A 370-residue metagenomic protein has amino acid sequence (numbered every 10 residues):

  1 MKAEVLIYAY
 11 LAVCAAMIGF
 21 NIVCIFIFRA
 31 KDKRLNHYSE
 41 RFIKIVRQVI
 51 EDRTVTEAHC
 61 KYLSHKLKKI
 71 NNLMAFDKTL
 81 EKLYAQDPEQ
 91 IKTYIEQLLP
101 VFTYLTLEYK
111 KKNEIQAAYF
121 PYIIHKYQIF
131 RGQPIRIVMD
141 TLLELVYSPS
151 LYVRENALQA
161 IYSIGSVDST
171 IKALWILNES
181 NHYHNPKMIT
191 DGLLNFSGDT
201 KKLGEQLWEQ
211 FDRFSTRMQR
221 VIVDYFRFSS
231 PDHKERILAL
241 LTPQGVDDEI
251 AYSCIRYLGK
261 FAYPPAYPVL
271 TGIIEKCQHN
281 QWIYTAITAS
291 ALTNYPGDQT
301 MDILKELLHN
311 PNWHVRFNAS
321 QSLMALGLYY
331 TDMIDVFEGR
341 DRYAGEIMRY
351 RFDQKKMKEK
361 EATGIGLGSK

Functional and structural regions predicted by a protein language model:
M1-E40: N-terminal signal-anchor transmembrane alpha helix of single-pass membrane proteins, serving as the membrane-anchoring
F26-E114: N-terminal topogenic membrane-targeting module
V46-R47, D77, T106-K110, L142-L143 (+11 more regions): Amphipathic alpha-helical repeat scaffolds
L63-S64, E96-Y109, G132-L145, V167-N178 (+6 more regions): Amphipathic alpha-helical scaffolding segments comprising HEAT/armadillo-like alpha-solenoid repeats
K78, Q86-E96, A118-R131, E155-I164 (+6 more regions): Structural detector for internal amphipathic alpha-helices that build alpha-solenoid repeat scaffolds
K112-N113, P149-L151, N181-N185, F214-S215 (+4 more regions): Short inter-helical turns and helix N-cap capping residues of alpha-solenoid HEAT/ARM repeat scaffolds
V138-R213, R217-Y225: Glycine- and small hydrophobic-enriched segments that form the cores of compact globular domains
Y329-K370: Eukaryotic acidic, Ser/Thr-rich intrinsically disordered low-complexity regions
